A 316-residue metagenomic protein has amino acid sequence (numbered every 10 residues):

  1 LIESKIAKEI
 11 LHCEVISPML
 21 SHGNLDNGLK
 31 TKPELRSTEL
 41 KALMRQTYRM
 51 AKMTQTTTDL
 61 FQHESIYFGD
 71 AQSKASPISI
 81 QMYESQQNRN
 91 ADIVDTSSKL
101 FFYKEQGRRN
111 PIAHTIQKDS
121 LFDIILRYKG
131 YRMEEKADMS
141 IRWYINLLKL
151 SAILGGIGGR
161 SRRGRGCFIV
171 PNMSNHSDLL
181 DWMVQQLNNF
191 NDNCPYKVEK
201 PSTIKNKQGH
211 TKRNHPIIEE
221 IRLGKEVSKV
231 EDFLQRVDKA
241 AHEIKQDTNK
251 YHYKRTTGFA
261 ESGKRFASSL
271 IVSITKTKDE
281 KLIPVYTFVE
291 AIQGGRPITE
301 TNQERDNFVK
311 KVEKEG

Functional and structural regions predicted by a protein language model:
L1-G316: Basic, Gly/Ser/Thr-rich N-terminal segments that form RNA-phosphate-binding interfaces in CRISPR RAMP
